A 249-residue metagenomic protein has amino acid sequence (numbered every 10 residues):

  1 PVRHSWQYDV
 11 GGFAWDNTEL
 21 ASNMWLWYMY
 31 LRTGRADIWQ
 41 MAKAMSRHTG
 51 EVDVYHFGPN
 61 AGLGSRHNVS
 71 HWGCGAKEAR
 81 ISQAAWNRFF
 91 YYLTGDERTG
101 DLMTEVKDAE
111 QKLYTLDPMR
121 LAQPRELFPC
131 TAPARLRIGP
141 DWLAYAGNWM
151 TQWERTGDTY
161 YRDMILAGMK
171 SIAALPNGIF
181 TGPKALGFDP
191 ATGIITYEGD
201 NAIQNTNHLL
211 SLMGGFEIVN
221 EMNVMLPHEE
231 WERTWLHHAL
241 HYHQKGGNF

Functional and structural regions predicted by a protein language model:
P1-F249: Catalytic cores of extracellular degradative/oxidative enzymes
